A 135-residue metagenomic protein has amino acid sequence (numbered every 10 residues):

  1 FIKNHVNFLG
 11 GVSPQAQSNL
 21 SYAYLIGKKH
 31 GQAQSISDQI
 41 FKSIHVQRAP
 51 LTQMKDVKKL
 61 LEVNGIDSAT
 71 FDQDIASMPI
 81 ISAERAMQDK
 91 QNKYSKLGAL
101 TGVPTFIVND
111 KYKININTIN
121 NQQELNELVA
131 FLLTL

Functional and structural regions predicted by a protein language model:
F1-K55, L135: Structural alpha/beta surface segment adjacent to cysteine/selenocysteine redox centers across thiol/disulfide enzymes
K3, K28-K29, K42, K55-K59 (+2 more regions): Context-gated lysine
A16-L20, Q32, I36, I40 (+6 more regions): Stable alpha-helical elements in mature extracytoplasmic
R48-T52, L60-G65: Short, exposed beta-strand "edge-strand" segments with a Pro/Gly-rich flavor and a Y/T-containing core
E62-L135: C-terminal cap of thioredoxin/glutaredoxin-like
